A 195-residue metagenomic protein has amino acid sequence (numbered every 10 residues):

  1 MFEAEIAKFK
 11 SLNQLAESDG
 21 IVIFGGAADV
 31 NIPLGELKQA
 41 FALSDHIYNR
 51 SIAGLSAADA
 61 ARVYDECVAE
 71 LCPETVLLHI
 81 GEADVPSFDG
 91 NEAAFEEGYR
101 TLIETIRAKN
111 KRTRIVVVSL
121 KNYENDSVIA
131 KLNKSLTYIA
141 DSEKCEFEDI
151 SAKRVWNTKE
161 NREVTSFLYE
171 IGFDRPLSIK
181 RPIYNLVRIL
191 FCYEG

Functional and structural regions predicted by a protein language model:
M1-A53, A58, V63-C72: Serine-esterase "nucleophile elbow" of acetyl-processing enzymes
Q39-L43, R62-G195: Alpha-helical cap/lid subdomain in secreted, periplasmic, or secretory-pathway luminal O-acyl-processing enzymes
